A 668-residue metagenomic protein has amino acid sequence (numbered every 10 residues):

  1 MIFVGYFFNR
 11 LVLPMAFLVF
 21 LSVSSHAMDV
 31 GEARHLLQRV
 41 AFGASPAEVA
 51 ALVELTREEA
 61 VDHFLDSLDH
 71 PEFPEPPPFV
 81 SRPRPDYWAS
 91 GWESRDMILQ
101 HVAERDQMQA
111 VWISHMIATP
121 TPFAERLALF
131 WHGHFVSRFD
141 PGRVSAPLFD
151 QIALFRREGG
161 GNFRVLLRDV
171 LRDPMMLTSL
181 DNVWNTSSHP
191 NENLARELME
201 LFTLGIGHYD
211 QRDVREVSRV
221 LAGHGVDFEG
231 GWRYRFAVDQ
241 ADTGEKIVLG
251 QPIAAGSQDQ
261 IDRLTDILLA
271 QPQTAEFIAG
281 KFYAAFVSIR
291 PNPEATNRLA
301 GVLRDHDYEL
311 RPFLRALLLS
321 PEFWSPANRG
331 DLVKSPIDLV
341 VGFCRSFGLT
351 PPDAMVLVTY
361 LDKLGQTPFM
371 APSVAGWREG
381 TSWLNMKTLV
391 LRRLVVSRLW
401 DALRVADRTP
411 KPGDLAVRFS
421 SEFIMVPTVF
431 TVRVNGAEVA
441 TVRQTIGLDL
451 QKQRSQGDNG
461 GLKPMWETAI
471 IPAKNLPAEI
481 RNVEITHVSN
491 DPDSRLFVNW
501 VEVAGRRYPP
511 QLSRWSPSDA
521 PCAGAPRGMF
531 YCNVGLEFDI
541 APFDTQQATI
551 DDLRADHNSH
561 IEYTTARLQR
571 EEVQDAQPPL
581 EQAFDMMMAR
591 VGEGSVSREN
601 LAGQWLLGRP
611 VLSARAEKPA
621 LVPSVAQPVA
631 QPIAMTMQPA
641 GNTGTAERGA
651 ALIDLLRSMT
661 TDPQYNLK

Functional and structural regions predicted by a protein language model:
R10-S22: Bacterial N-terminal signal peptides
M28-P46, Q271, A275-H306, L314-P410 (+1 more regions): Flexible, low-complexity segments enriched for small/polar residues
P46-E158: N-terminal accessory alpha/beta regions
W92, R105-W112, V144-L349, M355-T359 (+1 more regions): Active-site substrate-binding loop specific to GH73 endo-beta-N-acetylglucosaminidase modules in bacterial autolysins
P410-G413, M425-V426, T431, A440-T441 (+1 more regions): Activation corresponds to long, low-complexity, non-globular regions
A440-L476, P517-A525: Extracellular carbohydrate recognition and processing domains and analogous Trp-centered ligand-binding platforms
I485-P492: Short beta-strand-plus-loop segments that form exposed binding edges in beta-rich domains
